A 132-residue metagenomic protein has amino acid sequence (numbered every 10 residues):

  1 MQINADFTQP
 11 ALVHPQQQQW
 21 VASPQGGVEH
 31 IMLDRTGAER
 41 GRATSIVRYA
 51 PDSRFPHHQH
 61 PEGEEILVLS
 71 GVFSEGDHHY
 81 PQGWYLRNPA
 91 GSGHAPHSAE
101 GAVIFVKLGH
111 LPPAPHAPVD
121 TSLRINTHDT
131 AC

Functional and structural regions predicted by a protein language model:
M1-R40, T121-C132: A short, N-terminal "cap"/entry segment at the start of jelly-roll beta-barrel domains of the cupin/DSBH fold
Q2, P51, L111, A117-T121: Glyoxalase I/VOC metalloenzyme domain signal
A22, S45-I46, P56-H60, D77-H78 (+1 more regions): Short histidine-centered beta-strand/loop micro-motifs that create catalytic or ligand/metal-coordination sites
V28, A38, H79, A90-H116: Ligand-binding loop in jelly-roll beta-barrel domains
A38-R40, P51-R54: Short, charged/polar surface micro-motifs in flexible loops or helix N-caps
A50-S53, H60-E75, Q82: Glycine- and acidic-residue-biased ligand/ion/polar-headgroup-sensing regions
S53-P56, S74, L86, A90-A95: Histidine-centered metal-chelating micro-motifs
